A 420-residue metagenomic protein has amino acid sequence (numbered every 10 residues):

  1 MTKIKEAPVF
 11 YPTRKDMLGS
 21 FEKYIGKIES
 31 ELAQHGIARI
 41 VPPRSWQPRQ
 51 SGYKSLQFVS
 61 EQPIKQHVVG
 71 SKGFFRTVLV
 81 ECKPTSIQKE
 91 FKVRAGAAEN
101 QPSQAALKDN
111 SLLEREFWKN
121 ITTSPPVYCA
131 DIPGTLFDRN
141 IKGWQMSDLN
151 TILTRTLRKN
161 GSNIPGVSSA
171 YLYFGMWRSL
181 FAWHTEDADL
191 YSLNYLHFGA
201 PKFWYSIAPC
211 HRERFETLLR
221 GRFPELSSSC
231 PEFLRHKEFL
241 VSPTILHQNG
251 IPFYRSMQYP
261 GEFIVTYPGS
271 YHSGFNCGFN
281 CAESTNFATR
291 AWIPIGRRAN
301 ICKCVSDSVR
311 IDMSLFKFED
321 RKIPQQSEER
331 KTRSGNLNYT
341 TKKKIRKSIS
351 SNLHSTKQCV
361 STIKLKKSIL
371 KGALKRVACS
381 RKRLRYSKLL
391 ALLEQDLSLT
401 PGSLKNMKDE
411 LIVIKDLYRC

Functional and structural regions predicted by a protein language model:
M1-P260, P268-C420: Conserved N-terminal structural segment that caps and organizes enzyme catalytic cores in eukaryotes
V265: Catalytic-pocket segment enriched in acidic/His residues
